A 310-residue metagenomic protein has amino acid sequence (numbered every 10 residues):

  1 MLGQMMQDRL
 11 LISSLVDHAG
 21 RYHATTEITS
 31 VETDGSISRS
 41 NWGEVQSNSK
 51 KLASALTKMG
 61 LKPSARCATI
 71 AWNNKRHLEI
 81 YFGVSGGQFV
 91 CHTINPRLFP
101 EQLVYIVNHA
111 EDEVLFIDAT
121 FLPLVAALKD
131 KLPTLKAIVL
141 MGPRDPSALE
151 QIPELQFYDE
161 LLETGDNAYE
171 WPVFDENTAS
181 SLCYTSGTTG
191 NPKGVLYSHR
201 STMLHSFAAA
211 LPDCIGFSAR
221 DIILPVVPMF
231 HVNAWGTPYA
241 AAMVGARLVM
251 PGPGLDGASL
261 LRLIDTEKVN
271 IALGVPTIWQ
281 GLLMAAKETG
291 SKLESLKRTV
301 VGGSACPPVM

Functional and structural regions predicted by a protein language model:
Q7-T29, S47: A short N-terminal helical cap/helix-turn-helix that marks the beginning of AMP-binding/adenylate-forming
L15-V16, K58-M59, G86-E163, F174: Structural core segment of the AMP-binding/adenylate-forming
I28-N74, L78-F82, F99-V104, F157-E160: Conserved AMP-binding/adenylate-forming core of the ANL superfamily
L56-L61, G165-T178, L182-L224, G236 (+2 more regions): Conserved adenylate-forming
A65-R66, W72-P100, N108-V114, L128 (+4 more regions): A short helix-loop-beta submotif of the ANL/AMP-binding
C67, V84, L115, A179 (+6 more regions): Conserved S/T- and glycine-rich ATP-binding loop of Class I adenylate-forming
W72, I117-A127, P143-D145, V227 (+1 more regions): Adenylate-forming
M203-I222, V232-N270, A285-A286: Conserved AMP-binding/adenylation subdomain of ANL enzymes
